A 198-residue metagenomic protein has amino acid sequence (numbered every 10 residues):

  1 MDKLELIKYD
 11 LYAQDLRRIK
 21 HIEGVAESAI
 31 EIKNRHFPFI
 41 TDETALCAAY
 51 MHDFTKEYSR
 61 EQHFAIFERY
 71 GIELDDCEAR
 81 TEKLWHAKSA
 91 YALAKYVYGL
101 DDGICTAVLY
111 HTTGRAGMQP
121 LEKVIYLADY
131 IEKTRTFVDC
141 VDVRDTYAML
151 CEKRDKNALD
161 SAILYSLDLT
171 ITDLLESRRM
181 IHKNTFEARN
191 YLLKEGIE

Functional and structural regions predicted by a protein language model:
M1-D15: Generic N-terminal amphipathic, Lys/Arg-enriched alpha-helix
K3-E5, A87, I104: N-terminal alpha-helical segment
L4-K8, A26, I30, Y91: An amphipathic alpha-helix signature
L6, D42-C77, A90, V108-G114: His-Asp-centered metal-binding catalytic motifs of divalent-metal-dependent phosphohydrolases/nucleases
A13-E23, E27-P38, M51-T55, Q62 (+2 more regions): Divalent metal-dependent phosphate-bond-processing catalytic cores, especially two-metal-ion Mg2+/Mn2+ enzymes that act
R17, E78-A79: A generic structural signal for short
E82: Catalytic, metal-anchored helix/loop core of enzyme active sites in primary metabolism
H86-K95: Alpha-helical segment that forms one wall of the substrate-binding/catalytic cleft in peptidoglycan-active domains
